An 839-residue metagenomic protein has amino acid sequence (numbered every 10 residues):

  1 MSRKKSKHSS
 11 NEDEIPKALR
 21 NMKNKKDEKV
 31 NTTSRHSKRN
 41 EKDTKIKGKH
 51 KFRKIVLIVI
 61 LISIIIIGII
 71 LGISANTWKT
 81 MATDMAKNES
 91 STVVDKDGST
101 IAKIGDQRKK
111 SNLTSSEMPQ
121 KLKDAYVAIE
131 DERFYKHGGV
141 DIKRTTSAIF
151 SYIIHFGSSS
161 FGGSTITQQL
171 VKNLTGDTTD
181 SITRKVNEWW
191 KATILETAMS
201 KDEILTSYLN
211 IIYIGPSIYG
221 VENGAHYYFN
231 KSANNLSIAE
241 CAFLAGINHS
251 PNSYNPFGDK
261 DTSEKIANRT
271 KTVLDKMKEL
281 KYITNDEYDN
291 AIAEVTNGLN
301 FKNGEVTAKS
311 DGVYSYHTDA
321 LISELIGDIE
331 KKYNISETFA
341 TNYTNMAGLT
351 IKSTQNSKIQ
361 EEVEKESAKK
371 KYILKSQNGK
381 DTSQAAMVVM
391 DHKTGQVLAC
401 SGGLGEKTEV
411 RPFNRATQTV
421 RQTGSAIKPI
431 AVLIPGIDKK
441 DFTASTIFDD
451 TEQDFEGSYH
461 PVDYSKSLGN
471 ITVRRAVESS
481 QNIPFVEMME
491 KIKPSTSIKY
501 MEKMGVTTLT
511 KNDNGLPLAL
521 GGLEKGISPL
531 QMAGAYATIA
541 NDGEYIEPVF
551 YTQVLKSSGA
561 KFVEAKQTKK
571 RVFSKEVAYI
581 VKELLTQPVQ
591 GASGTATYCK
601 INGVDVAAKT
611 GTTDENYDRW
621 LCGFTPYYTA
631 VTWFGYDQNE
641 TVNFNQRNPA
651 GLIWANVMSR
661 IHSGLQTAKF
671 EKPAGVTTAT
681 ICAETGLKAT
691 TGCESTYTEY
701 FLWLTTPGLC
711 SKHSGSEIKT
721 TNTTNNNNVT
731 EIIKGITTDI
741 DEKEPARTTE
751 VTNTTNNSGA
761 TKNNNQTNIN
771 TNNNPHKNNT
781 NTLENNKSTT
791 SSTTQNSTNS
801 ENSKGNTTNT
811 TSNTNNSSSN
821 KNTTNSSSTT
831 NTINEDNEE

Functional and structural regions predicted by a protein language model:
M1-S6, N21, T44-K47, V606-E839: Soluble, non-transmembrane domains of envelope/secretory-pathway proteins that act on or interact with carbohydrate
S2-K96, T100, I153: N-terminal type II signal-anchor transmembrane helix that functions as the membrane-insertion/stop-transfer segment
V59, N76, S353-S376, M387-D391 (+4 more regions): A penicillin-recognizing enzyme superfamily signal
T100-S111, N223, Y227, N248 (+10 more regions): Short pre-catalytic segments that frame enzyme active sites
T114-I166, Y219-N223, F229: Flexible, acidic/glycine-enriched loop-and-adjacent beta/alpha segments that face the extracytoplasmic/periplasmic side
E130-D141, H155, E196-D202, Y213-I218 (+13 more regions): Bacterial peptidoglycan biogenesis and beta-lactam-recognition machinery
H155-D180, E305-K309, D441-S497, S557-Q587: Conserved catalytic neighborhood of penicillin-recognizing serine enzymes
G162, I166-T354, E361, E502 (+2 more regions): Non-catalytic, structured segments within soluble enzyme domains
